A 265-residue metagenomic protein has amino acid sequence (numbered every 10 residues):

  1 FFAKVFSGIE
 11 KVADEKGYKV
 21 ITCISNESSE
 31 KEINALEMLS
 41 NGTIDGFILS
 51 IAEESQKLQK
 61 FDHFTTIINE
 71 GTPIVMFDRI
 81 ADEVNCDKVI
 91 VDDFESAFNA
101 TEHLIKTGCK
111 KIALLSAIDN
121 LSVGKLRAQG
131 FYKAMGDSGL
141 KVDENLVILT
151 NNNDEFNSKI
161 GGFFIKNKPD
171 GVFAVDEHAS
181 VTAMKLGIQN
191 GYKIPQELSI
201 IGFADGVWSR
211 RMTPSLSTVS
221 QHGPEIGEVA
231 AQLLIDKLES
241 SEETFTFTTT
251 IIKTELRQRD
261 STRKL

Functional and structural regions predicted by a protein language model:
F1-E102, F163-I165: Alpha-helical recognition/docking segments in bacterial nutrient-uptake and carbohydrate-utilization systems
F1-E15, S96-A100, S122-K141, T182 (+2 more regions): Short, solvent-exposed amphipathic alpha-helices that sit in or adjacent to ligand/effector-binding or catalytic
A13-I24, L114, Y132-D154: Short beta-strand elements in bilobed, periplasmic/extracellular small-molecule ligand-binding domains
D87-L114, Q129-K133, N153-G162, S180 (+1 more regions): Hydrophobic alpha-helical segments within soluble ligand-binding/sensing domains
D93, G124, D176-E177: Helix N-cap/beta->alpha junction signal
F98-L140, T244-T262: An alpha-beta-alpha
K111, V142-L146, I194-S199: Short acidic capping loops at alpha-helix termini that bridge into adjacent secondary structure
N157-L265: Flexible loop/turn connectors
